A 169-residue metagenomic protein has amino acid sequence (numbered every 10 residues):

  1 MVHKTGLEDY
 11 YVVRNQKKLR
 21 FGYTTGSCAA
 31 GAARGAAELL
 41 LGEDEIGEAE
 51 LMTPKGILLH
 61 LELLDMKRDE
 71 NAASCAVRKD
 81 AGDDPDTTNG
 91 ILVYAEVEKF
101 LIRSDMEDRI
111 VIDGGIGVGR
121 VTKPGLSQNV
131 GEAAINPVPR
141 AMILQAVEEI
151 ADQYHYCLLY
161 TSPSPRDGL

Functional and structural regions predicted by a protein language model:
V2-V12: Acidic-glycine-rich active-site phosphate/pyrophosphate-binding loop
V13-A49, Q128-H155: Alpha/propeptide regions of enzymes that mature by internal proteolysis
K17, I57, A76-A81, T122-N129: Glycine-/proline-rich flexible loop or hinge segments
E43-D44, E62-L63, T87-T88, K123-G125: Short, glycine/acidic-enriched capping/hinge loops at junctions between secondary-structure elements
E50-R109: Glycine-rich, N-terminal phosphate-binding loop and its surrounding beta-alpha-beta segment
L64-R68, I116-G119, T161: A short, sequence-level motif marking secondary-structure junctions
G90-Y156, R166: Glycine-rich, flexible beta-strand/loop modules in the N-terminal catalytic cores of phosphate-handling
Y160-L169: Single conserved hydrophobic/aromatic residue that forms the stacking wall/gate of nucleotide- or nucleobase-binding
